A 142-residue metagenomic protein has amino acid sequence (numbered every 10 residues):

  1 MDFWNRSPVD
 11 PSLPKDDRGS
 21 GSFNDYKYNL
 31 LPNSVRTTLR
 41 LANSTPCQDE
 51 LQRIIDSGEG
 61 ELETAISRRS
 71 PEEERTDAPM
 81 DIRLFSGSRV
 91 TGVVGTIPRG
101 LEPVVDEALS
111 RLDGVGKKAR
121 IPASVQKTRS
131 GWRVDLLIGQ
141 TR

Functional and structural regions predicted by a protein language model:
M1-R142: Conserved active-site motif detector
